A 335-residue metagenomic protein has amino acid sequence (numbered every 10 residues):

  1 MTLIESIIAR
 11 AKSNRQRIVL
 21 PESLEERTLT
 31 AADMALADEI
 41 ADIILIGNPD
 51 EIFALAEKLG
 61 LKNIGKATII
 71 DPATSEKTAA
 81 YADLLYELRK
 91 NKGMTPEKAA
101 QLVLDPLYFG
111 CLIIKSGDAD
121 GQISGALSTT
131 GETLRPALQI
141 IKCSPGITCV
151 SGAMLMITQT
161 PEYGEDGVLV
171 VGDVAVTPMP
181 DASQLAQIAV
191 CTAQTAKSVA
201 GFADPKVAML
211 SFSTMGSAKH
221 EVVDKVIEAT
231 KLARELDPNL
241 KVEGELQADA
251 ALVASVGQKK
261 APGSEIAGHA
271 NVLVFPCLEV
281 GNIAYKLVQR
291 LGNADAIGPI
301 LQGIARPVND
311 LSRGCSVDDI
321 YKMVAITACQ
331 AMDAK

Functional and structural regions predicted by a protein language model:
M1-A267, V272-K335: Anion-binding alpha/beta catalytic cores of soluble intermediary-metabolism enzymes, centered on
